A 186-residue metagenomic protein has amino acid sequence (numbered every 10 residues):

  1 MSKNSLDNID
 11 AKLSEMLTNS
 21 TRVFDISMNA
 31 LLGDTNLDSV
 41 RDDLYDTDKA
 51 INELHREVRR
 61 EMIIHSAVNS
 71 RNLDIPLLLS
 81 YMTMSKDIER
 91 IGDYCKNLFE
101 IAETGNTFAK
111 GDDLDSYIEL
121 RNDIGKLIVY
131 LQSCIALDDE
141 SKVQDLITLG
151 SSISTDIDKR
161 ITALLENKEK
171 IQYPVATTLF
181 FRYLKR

Functional and structural regions predicted by a protein language model:
M1-R186: Cytosolic, long alpha-helical scaffolding segments
